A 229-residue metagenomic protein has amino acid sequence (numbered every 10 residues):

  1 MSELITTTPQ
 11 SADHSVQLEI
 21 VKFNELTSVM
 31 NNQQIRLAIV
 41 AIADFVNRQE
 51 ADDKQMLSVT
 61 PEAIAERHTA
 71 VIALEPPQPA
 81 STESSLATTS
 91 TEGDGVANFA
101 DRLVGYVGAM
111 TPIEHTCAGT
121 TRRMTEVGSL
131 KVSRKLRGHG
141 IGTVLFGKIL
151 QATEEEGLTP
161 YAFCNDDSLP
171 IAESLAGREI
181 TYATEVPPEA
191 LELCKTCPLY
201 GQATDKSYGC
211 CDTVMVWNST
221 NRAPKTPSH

Functional and structural regions predicted by a protein language model:
S2-H14, L130, F163-H229: Terminal substrate-recognition subdomain of acyl/acetyltransferases
L4-V59, I64-L74, T213-V216, P224-H229: Short amphipathic alpha-helix that is part of the acyltransferase structural core
D52-A70, F99, V107-M124, G128-L130: A conserved beta-strand-loop-helix scaffold within acyl/acetyltransferase catalytic domains
T69-V107: Conserved beta-hairpin
P112-E114, K135, D167-L169: Short coil/turn motifs at secondary-structure junctions
S129-R137: A short, internal acetyl-CoA/4′-phosphopantetheine-binding micro-motif in the GNAT/acyltransferase core
G138-Q151: Conserved acetyl-CoA-binding loop-helix of GNAT-fold acetyltransferases
T153-N165: Conserved GNAT acetyl-CoA-binding A-motif
